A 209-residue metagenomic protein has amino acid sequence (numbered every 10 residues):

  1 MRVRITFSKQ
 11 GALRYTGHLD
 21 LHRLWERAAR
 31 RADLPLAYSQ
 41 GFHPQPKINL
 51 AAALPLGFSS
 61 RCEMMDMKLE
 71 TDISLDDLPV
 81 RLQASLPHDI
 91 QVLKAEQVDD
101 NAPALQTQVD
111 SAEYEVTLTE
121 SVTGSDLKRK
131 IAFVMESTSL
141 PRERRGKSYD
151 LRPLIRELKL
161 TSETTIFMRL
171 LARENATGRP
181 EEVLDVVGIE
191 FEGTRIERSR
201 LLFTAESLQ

Functional and structural regions predicted by a protein language model:
M1-V3, G17-H22, E26-A32, A37: Active-site-proximal cofactor/substrate-binding loop regions of enzyme domains
T6-S8, A12, T16: Extended, well-folded interaction surfaces typified by the phenylalanyl-tRNA synthetase beta subunit core
F7, M67-I73, V116-V122, M168-A172: Short beta-strand-to-loop capping motifs
Y38-L69, D99-D100: Short, charge-patterned binding micro-sites
R61-E115: Ordered, amphipathic secondary-structure segments that act as subunit-interaction surfaces in large macromolecular
L75-L86, D126-M135, E182-L184: Short amphipathic alpha-helices in soluble, non-transmembrane regions that often serve as interface/regulatory elements
A102-E120, R156-E157, A205-Q209: Short, low-order "capping/linker" segments at domain edges
F133-Q209: Core RNA-modification/binding signature centered on pseudouridine synthases
